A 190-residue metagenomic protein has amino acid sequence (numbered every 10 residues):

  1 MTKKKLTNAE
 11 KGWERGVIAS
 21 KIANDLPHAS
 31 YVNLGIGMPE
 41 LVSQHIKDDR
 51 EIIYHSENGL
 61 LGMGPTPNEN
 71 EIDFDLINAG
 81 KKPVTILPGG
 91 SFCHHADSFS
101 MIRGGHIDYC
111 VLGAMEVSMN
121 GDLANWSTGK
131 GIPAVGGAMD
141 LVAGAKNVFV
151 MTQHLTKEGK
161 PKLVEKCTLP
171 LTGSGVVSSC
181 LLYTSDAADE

Functional and structural regions predicted by a protein language model:
T2-L87: N-terminal active-site beta-alpha-beta segment that forms phosphate/nucleotide-binding and substrate-recognition loops
H55-E57, W126, M151: Generic beta-sheet signal
N68-V117: Ligand-binding beta-strand-loop-alpha-helix segment within the catalytic cores of soluble metabolic enzymes
S91-A96, K130-G137, E165-S179: Active-site glycine-rich loop that binds ribose-phosphate moieties when present
S127-V150: Gly/Ser/Thr-rich active-site loops/lids in small-molecule metabolic enzymes that frequently grip phosphoryl groups
K146-L182: Catalytic phosphate-donor-binding core of small-molecule kinases
Y183-E190: Conserved small/polar residues in nucleotide/adenosyl-binding loops
